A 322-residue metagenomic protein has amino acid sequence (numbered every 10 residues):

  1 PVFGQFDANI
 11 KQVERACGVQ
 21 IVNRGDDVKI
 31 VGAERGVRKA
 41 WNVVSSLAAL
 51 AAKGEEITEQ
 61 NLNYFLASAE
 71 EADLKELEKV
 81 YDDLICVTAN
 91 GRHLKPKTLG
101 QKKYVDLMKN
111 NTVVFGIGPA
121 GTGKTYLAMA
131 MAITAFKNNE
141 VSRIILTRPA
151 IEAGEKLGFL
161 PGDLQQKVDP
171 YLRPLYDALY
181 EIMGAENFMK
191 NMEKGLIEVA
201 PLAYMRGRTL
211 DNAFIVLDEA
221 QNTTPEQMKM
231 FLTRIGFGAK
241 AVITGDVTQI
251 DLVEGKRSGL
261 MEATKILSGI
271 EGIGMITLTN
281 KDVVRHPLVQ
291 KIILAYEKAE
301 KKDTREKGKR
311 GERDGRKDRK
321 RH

Functional and structural regions predicted by a protein language model:
P1, Q5, K53, I117-P119: Short acidic, glycine/proline-enriched loop segments that cap or flank alpha-helices
P1-R15: Short amphipathic alpha-helix segments
D7, E34-R35, N222, V283: Short, surface-exposed acidic/glycine-rich loop or hinge patches that mediate macromolecular interfaces
N9, A16, V43-L50, A178: Conserved short hydrophobic interaction patches
K11, C17-Q20, R24: Compact, well-ordered interaction domains used in eukaryotic information-processing assemblies
K11, R38, P287: Alpha-helical elements of the RecA-like P-loop NTPase motor core of helicases
V22-Y81: Interdomain "pre-motor" coupling segment immediately N-terminal to P-loop NTPase/helicase cores
V87-Q101, L107-L217, Q221-E306, R310-E312 (+1 more regions): Conserved helicase motor core of SF1/SF2 NTP-dependent helicases
